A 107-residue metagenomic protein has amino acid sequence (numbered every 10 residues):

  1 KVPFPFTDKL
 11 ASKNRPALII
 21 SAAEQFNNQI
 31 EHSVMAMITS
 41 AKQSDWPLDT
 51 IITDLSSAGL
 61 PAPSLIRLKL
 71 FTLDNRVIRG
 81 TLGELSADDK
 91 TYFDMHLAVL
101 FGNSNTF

Functional and structural regions predicted by a protein language model:
K1-P5: Short coil-to-beta transition motif at edge beta-strands of beta-rich domains
L10-I51: Compact nucleic-acid interaction/catalytic patches
L55-F107: C-terminal terminal-subdomain/extension
